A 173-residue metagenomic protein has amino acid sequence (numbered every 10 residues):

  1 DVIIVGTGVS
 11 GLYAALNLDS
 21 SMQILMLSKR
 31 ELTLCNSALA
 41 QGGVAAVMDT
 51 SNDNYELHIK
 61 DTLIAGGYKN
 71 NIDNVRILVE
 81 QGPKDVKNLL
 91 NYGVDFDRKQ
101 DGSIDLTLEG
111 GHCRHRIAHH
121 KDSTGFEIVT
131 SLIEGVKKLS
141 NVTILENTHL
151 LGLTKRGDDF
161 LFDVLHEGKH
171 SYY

Functional and structural regions predicted by a protein language model:
D1-V2, G42: Intrinsic structural disorder
V2-M26: N-terminal Rossmann-like FAD-binding beta1-loop-alpha1 element of flavoenzymes
K29-E167: Conserved N-terminal/central alpha/beta ligand/cofactor-binding core
E167-Y173: Core beta-strand elements of the Rossmann-like FAD/NAD(P) dinucleotide-binding domain in flavoenzyme oxidoreductases
